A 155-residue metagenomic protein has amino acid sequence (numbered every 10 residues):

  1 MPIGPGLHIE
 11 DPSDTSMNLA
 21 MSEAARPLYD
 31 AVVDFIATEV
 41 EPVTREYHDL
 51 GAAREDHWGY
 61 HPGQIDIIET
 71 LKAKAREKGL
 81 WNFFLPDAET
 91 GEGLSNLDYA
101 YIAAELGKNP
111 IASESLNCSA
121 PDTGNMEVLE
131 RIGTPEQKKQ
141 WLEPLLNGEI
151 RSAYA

Functional and structural regions predicted by a protein language model:
I3-P5: Low-complexity, intrinsically disordered Ser/Thr/Pro- and acidic-rich segments
L7-V32: Intrinsic disorder at enzyme termini
R45-A155: Glycine-rich flavin
